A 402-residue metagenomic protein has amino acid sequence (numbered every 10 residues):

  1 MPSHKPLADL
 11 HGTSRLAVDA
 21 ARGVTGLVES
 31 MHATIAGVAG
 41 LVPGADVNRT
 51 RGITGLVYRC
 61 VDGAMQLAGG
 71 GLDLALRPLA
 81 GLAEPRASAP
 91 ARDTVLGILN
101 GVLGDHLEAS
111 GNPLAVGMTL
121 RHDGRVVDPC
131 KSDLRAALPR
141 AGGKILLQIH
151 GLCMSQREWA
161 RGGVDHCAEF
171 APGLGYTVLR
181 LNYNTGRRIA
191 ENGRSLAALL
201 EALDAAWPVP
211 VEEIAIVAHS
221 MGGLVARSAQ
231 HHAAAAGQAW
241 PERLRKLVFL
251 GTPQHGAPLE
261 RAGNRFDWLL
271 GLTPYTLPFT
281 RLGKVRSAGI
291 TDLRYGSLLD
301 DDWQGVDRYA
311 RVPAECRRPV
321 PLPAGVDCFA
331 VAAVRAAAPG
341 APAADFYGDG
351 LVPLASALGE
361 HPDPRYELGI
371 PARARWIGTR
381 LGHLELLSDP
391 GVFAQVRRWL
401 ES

Functional and structural regions predicted by a protein language model:
M1-R180, E191, P390-A394, R398-S402: Flexible, membrane-associating and regulatory peripheral segments of lipid-active enzymes
A8, A33, G37, P43-V47 (+3 more regions): Serine-dependent carboxylesterase/thioesterase catalytic core of lipase-like alpha/beta-hydrolase/SGNH enzymes
E29, A89, D93, G104 (+3 more regions): Extended interaction regions within the primary functional domain
S88-P90, L96, H231-S402: Helical cap/lid subdomain of alpha/beta-hydrolase-fold lipid enzymes that gates access to the catalytic pocket
D123-A136, G162, L199-D204, D300-V320: A Trp-anchored, charged/polar loop motif used as the substrate-binding/catalytic surface of acyl/ester-handling
L138-A141, P172, P208, P241 (+1 more regions): Short, flexible hinge/linker loops that cap or flank conserved catalytic cores
G142-K144, Y176, P210-E213, V326: Short coil/turn segments at beta-strand junctions that form active-site/ligand-binding loops
